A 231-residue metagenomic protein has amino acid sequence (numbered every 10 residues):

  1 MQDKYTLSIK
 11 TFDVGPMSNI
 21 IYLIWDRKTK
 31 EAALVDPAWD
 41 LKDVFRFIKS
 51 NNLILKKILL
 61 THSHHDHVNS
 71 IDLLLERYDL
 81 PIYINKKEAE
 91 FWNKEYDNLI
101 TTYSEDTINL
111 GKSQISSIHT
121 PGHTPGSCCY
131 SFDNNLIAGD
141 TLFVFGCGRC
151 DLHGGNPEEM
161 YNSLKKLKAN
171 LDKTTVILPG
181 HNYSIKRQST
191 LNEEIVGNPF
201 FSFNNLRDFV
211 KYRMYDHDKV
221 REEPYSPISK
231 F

Functional and structural regions predicted by a protein language model:
M1-K4, N162-F231: Accessory terminal helices/loops
Q2-L53, C129-G139: Conserved beta-strand hairpin/beta-sheet module of binuclear metal-dependent hydrolase folds, prominently
S18, A32, W39-S116, V196-N204: Active-site HxH/HxHxD metal-binding segment of metal-dependent hydrolases
Y22-L23, E105-F132: Core dinuclear metal-dependent hydrolase active-site scaffold
L34-V35, K56-H64, I82-K86, H119-G122 (+3 more regions): Active-site neighborhood of phospho(di)ester-bond hydrolases with catalytic His/Asp-centered motifs
H65, N69, G126, F143-V144 (+2 more regions): Short active-site segment of divalent metal-dependent hydrolases/proteases that encodes the spacing between
E90-K94, F145-L152: A short acidic, helix-capping loop that chelates divalent metal ions and anchors anionic groups
S131, I137-F143, C147-G148, P157: Internal catalytic or translocation cores that form aromatic/hydrophobic pockets or channels for amphipathic metabolites
